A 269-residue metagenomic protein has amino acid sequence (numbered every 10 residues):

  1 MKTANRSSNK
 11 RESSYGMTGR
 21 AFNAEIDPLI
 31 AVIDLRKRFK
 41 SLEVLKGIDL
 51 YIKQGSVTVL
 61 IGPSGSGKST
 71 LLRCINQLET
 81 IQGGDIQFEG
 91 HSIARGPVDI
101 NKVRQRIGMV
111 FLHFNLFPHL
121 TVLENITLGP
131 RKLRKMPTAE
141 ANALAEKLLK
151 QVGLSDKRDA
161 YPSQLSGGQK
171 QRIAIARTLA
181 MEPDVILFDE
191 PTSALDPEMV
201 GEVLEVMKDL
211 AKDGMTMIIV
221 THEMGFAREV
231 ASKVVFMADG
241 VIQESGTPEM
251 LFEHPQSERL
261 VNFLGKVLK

Functional and structural regions predicted by a protein language model:
K2, Y15, A238, S245 (+1 more regions): C-terminal boundary and immediately downstream tail of ABC-type ATPase nucleotide-binding domains
K2-E25: Pre-NBD coupling/linker segments of ABC/ABC-like ATPases
G19-P248: ABC family nucleotide-binding domain
